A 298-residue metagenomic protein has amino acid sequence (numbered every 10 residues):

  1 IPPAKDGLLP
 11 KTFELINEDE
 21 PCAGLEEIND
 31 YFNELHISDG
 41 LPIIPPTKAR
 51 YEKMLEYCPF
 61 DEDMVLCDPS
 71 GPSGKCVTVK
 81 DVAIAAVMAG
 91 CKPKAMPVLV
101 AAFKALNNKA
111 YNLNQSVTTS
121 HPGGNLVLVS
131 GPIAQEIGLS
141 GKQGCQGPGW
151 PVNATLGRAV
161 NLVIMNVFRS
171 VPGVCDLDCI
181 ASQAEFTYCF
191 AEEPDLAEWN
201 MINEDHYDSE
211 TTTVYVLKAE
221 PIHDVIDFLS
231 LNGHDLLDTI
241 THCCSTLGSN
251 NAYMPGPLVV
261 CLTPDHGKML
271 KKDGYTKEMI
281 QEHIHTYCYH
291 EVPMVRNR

Functional and structural regions predicted by a protein language model:
I1-R298: Non-transmembrane, aqueous-exposed alpha-helical and coiled segments at domain scale
